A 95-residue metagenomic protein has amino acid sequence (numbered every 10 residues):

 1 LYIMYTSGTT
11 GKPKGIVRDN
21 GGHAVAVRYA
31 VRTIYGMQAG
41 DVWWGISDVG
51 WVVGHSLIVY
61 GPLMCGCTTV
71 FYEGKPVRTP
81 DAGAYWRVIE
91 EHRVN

Functional and structural regions predicted by a protein language model:
L1-V25: Conserved AMP-binding A3 loop
A24-V42, V52-N95: Conserved AMP-binding/adenylation subdomain of ANL enzymes
D48: Residue(s) in the substrate-gating loop at a strand-loop-helix junction that position the organic substrate next
